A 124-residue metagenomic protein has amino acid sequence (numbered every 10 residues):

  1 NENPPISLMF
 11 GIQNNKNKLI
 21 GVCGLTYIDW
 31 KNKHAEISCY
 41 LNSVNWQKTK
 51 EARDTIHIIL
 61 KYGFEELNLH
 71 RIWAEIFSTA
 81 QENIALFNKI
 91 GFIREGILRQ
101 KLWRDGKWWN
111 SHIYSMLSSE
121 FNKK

Functional and structural regions predicted by a protein language model:
N1-I6, N14: Active-site rim helix/loop that mediates acceptor-substrate recognition in acyltransferases
M9, Q13-K124: Acyl-donor (CoA/ACP) binding surface of acyl/acetyltransferases
